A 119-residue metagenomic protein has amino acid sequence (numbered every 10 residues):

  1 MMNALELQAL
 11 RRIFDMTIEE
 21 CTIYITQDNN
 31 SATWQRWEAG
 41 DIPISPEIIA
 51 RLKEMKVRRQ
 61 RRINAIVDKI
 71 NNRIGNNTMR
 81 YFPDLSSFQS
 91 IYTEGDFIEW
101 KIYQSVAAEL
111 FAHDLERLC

Functional and structural regions predicted by a protein language model:
M1-I13: A short, Lys/Arg-rich alpha-helix, primarily the initiator
L5, D15-T17, N29: Residue-level signal for the short linker/turn that defines the boundary of a DNA-recognition helix
Q8, E19-E20: Residues within the helices of the helix-turn-helix
R11, T22-I23: The alpha-helix within a helix-turn-helix
E20, I44-R62: DNA major-groove recognition helix of helix-turn-helix/homeodomain DNA-binding modules
T26-I44: Recognition helix of helix-turn-helix/homeodomain-like DNA-binding domains that insert into the DNA major groove
R61-C119: Helix-turn-helix/homeodomain-like alpha-helical modules used for DNA recognition and transcription-factor dimerization
